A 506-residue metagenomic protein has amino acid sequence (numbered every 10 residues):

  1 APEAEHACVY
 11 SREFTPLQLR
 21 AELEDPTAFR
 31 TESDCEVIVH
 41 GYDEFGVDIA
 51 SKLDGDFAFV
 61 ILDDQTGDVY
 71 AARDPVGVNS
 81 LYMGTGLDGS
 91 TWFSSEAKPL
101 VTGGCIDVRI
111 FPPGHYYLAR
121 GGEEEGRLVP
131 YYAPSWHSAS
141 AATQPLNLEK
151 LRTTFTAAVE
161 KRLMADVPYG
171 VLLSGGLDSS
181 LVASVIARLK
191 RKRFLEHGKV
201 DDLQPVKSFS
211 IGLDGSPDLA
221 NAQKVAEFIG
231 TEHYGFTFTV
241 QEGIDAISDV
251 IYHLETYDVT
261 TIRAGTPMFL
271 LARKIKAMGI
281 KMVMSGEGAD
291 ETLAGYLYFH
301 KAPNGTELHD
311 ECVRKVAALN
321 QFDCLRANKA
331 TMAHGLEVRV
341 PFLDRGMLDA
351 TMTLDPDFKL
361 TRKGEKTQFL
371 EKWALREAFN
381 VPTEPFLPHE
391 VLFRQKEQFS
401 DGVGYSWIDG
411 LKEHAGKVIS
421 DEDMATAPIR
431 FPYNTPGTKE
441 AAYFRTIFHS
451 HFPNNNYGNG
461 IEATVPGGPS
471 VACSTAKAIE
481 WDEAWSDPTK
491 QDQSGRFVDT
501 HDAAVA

Functional and structural regions predicted by a protein language model:
A1-E3, D56-V60, T102-P112, A157 (+1 more regions): Acidic loop->beta-strand submotif enriched in PP2C/PPM serine/threonine phosphatases
P2-A4, L23, A330-L336: Short glycine-enriched loop/turn motifs at secondary-structure junctions
E5-P16, V498, A503: AMP-binding adenylation
V9-D63, L172, S179-A183, Q204 (+1 more regions): Short histidine
T15-E36, G41-E44, L62-L146: N-terminal segments that mediate ammonia production and transfer in glutamine-dependent amidotransferase systems
E44, D64-D88, G121, W136-T383 (+3 more regions): ATP-dependent adenylate-handling active sites, centered on carboxylate activation for C-N bond formation
D54-D56, G114, G335-E337: Extracellular structured ligand-interaction cores
I106-I110, P385-Q395: A short alpha-helix-loop-beta-strand transition element characteristic of N-terminal alpha/beta dinucleotide-binding
